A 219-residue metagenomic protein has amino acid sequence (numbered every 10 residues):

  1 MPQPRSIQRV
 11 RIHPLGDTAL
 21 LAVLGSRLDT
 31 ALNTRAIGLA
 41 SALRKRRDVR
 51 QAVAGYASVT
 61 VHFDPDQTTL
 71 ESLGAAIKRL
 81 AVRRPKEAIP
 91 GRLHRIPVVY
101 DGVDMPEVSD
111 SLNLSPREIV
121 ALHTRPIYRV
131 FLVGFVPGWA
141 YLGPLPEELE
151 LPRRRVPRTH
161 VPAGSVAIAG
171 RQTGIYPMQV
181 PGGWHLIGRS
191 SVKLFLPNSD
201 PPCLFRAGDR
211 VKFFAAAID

Functional and structural regions predicted by a protein language model:
M1-D219: Conserved "landmark" site that anchors the functional core of diverse proteins
